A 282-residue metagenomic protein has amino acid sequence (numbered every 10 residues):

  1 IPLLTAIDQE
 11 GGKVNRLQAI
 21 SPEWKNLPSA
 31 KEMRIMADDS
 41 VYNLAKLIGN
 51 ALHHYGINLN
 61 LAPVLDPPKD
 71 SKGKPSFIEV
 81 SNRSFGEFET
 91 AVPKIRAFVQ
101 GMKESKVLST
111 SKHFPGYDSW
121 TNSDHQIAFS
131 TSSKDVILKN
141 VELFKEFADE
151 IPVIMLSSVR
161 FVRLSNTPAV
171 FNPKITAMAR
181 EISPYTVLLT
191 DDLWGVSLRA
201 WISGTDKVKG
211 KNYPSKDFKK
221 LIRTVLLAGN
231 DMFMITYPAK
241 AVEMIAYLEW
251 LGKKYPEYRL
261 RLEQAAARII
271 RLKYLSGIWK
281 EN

Functional and structural regions predicted by a protein language model:
I1-K25, A45-K69, A91-G116: Glycine-rich, aromatic-flanked loop segments that form ligand/cofactor-binding clefts across common enzyme folds
D8, L52, I154, D191 (+1 more regions): Divalent metal-coordination and catalytic microenvironments
N15-P28, S71-S76, F129-S132, V208: Aromatic- and acidic-residue-enriched segments that line the glycan-binding/catalytic groove of carbohydrate-active
P22-M36, S81-S84: A charged helix-plus-loop insertion that forms the helical arch/lid used to bind and gate nucleic-acid substrates
R34-N50, E89-V92, V136: Glycine-rich anion/phosphate-binding loops
N60-F85, S109-F129: Short glycine/serine-rich loop/turn segments
P93-E257: Second-shell residues forming the walls of enzyme active-site clefts
V242, K253-N282: Mid-to-C-terminal alpha-helical segments outside catalytic/metal-binding sites
